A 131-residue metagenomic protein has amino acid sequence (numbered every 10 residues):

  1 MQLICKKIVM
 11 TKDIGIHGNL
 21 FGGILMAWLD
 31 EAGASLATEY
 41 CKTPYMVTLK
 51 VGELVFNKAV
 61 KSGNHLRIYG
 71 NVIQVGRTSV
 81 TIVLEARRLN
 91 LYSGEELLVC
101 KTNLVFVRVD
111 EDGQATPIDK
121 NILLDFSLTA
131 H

Functional and structural regions predicted by a protein language model:
M1-K50, V107-H131: Hot-dog-fold acyl-thioester-processing enzymes
L3, K61-S62, I73-H131: HotDog/MaoC-like acyl-thioester-processing domains
V9-T11, V51-K58, R88-N90: Short, well-ordered turn and helix-capping elements at secondary-structure junctions
A34-Y69, I73-V75, S79-T81, L97-T102: Hydrophobic beta-strand-centered segment that forms part of the acyl-chain substrate-binding groove
